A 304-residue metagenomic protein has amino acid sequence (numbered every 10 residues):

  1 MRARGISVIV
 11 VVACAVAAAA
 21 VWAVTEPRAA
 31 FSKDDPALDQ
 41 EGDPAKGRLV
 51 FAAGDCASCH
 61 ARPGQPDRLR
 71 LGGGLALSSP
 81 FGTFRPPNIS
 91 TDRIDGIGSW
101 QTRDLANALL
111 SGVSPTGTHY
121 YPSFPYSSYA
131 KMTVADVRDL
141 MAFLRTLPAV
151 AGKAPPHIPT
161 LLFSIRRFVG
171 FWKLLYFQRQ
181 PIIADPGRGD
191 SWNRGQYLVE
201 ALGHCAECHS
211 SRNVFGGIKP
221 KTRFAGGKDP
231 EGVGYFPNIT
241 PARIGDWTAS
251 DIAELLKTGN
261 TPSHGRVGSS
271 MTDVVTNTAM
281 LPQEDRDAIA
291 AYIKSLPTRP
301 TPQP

Functional and structural regions predicted by a protein language model:
M1-G42: N-terminal export/targeting leaders of redox proteins
V16-E26, Q101-P115, S128-A154, S250-P262 (+1 more regions): C-terminal capping alpha-helices of c-type cytochrome domains
P27-A52, F171-E200: Electrostatic cytochrome c docking/interface patches
D39-A76: Short extracytoplasmic
G47, A53-P63, L105, L140 (+4 more regions): The canonical Cys-X-X-Cys-His
C59-Q65, L110-S111, P125, R145-T146 (+2 more regions): Detector for the c-type heme attachment site
L75-D104, S127-A135, T222-S263, V274-D287: Electron-transfer interface patches adjacent to heme c in soluble/periplasmic c-type cytochromes and di-/multiheme
G152-G170: Extended, well-folded interaction surfaces typified by the phenylalanyl-tRNA synthetase beta subunit core
